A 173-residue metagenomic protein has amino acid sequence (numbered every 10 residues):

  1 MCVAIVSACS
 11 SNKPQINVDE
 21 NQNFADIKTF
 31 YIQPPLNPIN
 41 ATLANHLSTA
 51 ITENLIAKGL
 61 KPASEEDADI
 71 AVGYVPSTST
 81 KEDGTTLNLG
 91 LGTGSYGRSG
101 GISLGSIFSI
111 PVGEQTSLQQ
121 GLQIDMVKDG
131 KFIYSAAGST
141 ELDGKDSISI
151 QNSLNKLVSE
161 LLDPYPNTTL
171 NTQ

Functional and structural regions predicted by a protein language model:
M1-C2: Sec-dependent N-terminal signal peptides
I5-A8: C-terminal motif of bacterial Sec signal peptides marking the signal peptidase cleavage site
S10-P14, D19-N21, V112-Q173: C-terminal/domain-edge helix-coil "capping" segments
S11-N21, E65-A71, I102-L104: Short N-terminal helix-initiation segments at or just after the protein's N-terminus
F24-K28, P62-D69, M126-I133: A short, structured loop/turn motif at beta-sheet edges
D26-P38, S139-L142: Acidic/histidine-rich, surface-exposed loop or edge segments in extracytoplasmic proteins
Y31-D83: N-terminal segment of the mature soluble domain
Y74-K131: Surface-exposed short loop/turn segments
